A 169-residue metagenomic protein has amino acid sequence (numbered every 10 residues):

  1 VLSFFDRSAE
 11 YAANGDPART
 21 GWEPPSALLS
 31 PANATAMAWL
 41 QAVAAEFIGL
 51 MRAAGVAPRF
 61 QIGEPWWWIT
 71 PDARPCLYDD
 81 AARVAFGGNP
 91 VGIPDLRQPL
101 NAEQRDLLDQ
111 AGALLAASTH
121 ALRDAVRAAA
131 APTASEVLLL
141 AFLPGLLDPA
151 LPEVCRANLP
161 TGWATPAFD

Functional and structural regions predicted by a protein language model:
V1, A57-Q61, A134-L138, F168-D169: Structural preference for beta-strand elements that scaffold enzyme active sites
L2-A18, P25-S26: Active-site mouth of glycoside hydrolases
F4-S8, I69, L147: Short active-site-adjacent helix-start/loop capping segments
R19-P132, F142-G145, L151-R156: Polysaccharide-binding and catalytic clefts of secreted carbohydrate-active enzymes
V154-D169: Extended hydrophobic/aromatic segments used for targeting, binding, or gating
